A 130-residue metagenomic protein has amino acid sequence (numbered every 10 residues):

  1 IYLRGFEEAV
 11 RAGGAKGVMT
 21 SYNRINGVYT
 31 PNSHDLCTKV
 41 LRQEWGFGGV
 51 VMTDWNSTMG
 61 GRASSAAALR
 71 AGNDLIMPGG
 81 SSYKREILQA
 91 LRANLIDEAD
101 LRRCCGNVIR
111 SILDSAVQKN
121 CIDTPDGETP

Functional and structural regions predicted by a protein language model:
I1-P130: Glycoside hydrolase catalytic-domain context in secreted enzymes
